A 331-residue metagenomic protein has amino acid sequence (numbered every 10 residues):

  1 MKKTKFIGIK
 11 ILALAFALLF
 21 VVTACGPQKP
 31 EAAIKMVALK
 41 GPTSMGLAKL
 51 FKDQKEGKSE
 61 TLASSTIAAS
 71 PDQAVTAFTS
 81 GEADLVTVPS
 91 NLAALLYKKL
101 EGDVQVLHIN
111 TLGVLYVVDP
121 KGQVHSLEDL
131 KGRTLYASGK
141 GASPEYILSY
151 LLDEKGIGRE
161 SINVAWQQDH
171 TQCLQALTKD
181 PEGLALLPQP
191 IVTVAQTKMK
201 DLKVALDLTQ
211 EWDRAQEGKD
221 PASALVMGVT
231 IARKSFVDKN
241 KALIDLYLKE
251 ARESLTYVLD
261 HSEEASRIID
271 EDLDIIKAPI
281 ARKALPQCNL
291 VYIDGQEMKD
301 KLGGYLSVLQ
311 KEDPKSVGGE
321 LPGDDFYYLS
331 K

Functional and structural regions predicted by a protein language model:
K2-L12: Bacterial N-terminal signal peptides that target proteins for export
V21-A24: C-terminal motif of bacterial Sec signal peptides marking the signal peptidase cleavage site
G26-Q28: Bacterial signal peptide processing site
P30-G158, V164-A165, Q189, V204-L206: Short, glycine-/small- and polar/acidic-enriched structural segments that line small-molecule recognition paths
Q54-E60, Q210-S223, L290-K299: Short, solvent-exposed loop/beta-turn-alpha elements that line the ligand-binding surface or hinge of extracytoplasmic
N91-L92, Q172-I268: Pocket-lining segment of extracytoplasmic ligand-binding domains
V237-E312: Secondary-structure end/capping motifs
G303-K331: Conserved C-terminal helix/tail region of periplasmic/extracytoplasmic solute-binding proteins
